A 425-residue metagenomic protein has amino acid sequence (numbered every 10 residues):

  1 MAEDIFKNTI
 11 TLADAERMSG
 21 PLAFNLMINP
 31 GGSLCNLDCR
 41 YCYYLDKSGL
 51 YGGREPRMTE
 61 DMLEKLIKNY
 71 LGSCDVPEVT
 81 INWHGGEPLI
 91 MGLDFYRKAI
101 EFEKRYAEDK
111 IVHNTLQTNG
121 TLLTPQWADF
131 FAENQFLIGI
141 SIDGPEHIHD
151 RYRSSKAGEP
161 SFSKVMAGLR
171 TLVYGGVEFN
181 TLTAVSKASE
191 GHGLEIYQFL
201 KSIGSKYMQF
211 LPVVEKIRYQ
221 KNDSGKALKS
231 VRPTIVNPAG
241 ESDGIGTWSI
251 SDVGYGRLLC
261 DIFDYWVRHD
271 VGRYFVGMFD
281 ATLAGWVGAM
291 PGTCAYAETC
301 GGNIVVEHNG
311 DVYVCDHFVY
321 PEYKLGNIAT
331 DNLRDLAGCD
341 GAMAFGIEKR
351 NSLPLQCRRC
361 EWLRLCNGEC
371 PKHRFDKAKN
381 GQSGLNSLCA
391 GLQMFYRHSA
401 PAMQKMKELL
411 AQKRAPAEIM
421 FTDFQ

Functional and structural regions predicted by a protein language model:
D4-D129, E133-N134: Conserved alpha-helical substructure of the radical SAM core
C35, C39-C42, C294, C300 (+5 more regions): Disulfide-bonded cysteines in secreted/extracellular proteins and peptides
I67-K68, G72, I90-Q209, K216-N222: Conserved AdoMet/S-adenosylmethionine-binding subsite of the radical SAM
R153-S163, R170, Y174-A295, T299 (+2 more regions): Radical SAM enzyme [4Fe-4S]-AdoMet core and its adjacent flexible, acidic and glycine-rich loops/tails across
E307: Short, acidic, Ser/Thr-enriched surface-loop or helix-capping motifs
V319-Q425: Flexible mid-to-C-terminal extensions adjoining Fe-S/redox cofactors in radical SAM and related proteins
